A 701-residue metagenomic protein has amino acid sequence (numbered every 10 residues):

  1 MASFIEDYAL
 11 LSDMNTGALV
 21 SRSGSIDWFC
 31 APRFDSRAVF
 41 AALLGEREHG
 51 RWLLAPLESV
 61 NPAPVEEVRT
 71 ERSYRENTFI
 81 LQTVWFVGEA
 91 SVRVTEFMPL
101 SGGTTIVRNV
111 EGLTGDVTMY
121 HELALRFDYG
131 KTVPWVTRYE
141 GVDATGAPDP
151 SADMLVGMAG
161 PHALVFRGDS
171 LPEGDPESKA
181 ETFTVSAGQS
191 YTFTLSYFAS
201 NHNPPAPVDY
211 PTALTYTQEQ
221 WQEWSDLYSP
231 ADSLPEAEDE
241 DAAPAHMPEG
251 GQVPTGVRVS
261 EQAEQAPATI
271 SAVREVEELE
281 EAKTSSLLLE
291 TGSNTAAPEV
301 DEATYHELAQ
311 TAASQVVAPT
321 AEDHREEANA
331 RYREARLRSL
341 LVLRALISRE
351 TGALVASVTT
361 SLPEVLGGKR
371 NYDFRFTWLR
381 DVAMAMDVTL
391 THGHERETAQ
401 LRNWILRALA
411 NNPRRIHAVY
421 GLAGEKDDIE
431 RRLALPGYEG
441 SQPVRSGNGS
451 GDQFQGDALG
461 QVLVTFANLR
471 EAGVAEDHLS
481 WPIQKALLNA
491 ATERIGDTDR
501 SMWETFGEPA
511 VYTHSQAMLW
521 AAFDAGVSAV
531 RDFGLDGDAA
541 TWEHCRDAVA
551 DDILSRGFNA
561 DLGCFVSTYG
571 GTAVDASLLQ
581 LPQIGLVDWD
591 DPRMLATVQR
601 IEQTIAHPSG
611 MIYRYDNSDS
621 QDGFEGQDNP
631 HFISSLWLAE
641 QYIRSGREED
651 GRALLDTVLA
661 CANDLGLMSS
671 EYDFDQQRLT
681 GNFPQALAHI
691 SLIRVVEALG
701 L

Functional and structural regions predicted by a protein language model:
M1-L701: Acidic, mature catalytic/reactive cores of soluble proteins
